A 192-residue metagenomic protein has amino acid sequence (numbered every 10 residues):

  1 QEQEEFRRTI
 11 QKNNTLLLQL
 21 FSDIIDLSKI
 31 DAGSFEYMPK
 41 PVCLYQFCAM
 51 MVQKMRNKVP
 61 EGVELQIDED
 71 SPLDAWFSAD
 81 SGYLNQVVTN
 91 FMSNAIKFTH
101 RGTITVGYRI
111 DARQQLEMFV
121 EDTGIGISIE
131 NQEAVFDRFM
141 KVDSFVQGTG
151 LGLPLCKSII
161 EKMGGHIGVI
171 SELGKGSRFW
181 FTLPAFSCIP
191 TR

Functional and structural regions predicted by a protein language model:
K12-L17: Short alpha-helical segment of the dimerization/phosphotransfer core of two-component systems
S28-P39: Helix-loop junction within the histidine kinase core
M38-R56, I189: A conserved beta-strand-to-alpha-helix junction within the catalytic ATP-binding
A95-I96: Short helix-loop "hinge" at the ATP-lid/N-box region of the Bergerat-fold HATPase_c
I127-F139, F179: Short conserved segment of the HATPase_c
G152, C156: Short alpha-helical Gxxx[C/S/T] motif in the catalytic ATP-binding
